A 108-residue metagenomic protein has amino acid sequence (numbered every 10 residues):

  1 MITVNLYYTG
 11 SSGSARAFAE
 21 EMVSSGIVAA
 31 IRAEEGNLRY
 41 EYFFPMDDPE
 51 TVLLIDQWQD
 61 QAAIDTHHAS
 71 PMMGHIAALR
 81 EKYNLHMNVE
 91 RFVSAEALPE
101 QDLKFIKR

Functional and structural regions predicted by a protein language model:
M1-T3, A33-G36, L54, H86-E90: Short N-terminal helix-initiation segments at or just after the protein's N-terminus
I2-T9, R39-S70, I106: Short, well-ordered beta-strand segments in beta-rich or mixed alpha/beta enzyme and ligand-binding folds
T3-Y7, E21, R91-V93: Generic alpha-helical hydrophobic packing signal
Y7, S11, E20-S24, F105-R108: N-terminal/domain-start segments enriched in small and hydrophobic, helix-friendly residues, covering either
S14-L38, M72-H75: Short amphipathic alpha-helical segments
M22, H67-H68, A77-R80: Short, flexible helix/strand-to-coil boundary loops that buttress conserved ligand/catalytic motifs in alpha/beta
Y42-E50, H75-R108: Glycine-rich beta-strand-turn "strand-cap" elements at beta-sheet edges
